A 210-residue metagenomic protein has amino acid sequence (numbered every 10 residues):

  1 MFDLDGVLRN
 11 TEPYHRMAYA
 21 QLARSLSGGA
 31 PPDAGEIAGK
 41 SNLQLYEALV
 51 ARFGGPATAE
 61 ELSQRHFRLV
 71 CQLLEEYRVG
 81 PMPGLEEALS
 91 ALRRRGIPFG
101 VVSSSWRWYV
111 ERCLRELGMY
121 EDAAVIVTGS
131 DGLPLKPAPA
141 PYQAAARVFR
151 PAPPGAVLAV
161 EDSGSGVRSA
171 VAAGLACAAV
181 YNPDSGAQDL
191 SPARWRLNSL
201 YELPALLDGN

Functional and structural regions predicted by a protein language model:
M1-E86, R93-R95, W108: N-terminal helical cap/lid subdomain that shapes the substrate entry/recognition surface in HAD-like hydrolases
S90, R107, E111-N210: Asp-based, Mg2+/Mn2+-dependent phosphohydrolase catalytic module
